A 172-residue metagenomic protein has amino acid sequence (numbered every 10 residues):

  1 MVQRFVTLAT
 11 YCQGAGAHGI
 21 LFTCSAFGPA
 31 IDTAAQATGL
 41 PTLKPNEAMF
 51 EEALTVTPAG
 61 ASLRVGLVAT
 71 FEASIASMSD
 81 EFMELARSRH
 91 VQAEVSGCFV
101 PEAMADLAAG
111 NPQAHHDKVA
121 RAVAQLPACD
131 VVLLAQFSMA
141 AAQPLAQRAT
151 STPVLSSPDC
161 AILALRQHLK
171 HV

Functional and structural regions predicted by a protein language model:
M1-V172: Non-catalytic structural scaffold of enzyme domains
